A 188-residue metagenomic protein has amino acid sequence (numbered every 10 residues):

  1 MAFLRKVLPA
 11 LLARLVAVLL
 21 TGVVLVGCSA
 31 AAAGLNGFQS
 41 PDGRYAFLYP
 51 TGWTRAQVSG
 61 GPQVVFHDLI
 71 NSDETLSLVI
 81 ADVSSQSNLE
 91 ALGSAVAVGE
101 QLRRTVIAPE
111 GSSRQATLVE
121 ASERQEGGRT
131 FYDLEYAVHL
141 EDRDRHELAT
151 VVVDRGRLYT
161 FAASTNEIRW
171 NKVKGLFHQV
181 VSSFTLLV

Functional and structural regions predicted by a protein language model:
A2-L19: Bacterial N-terminal signal peptides that target proteins for export
V24-G27: C-terminal motif of bacterial Sec signal peptides marking the signal peptidase cleavage site
S29-A32: Bacterial signal peptide processing site
L35-G60, S72, A81: Post-signal peptide N-terminal segment of mature Sec-exported envelope proteins
R44, L92-E100, E167-G175: Soluble non-cytosolic domains of exported or imported proteins
F47, T51, E100, R104 (+1 more regions): Solvent-exposed, polar/charged alpha-helical surfaces in well-ordered, non-transmembrane soluble domains, broadly
A56-V153, L158: Conserved polar/disulfide-associated segments of primarily extracytoplasmic proteins
R155-V188: Surface-exposed amphipathic alpha-helical segments
